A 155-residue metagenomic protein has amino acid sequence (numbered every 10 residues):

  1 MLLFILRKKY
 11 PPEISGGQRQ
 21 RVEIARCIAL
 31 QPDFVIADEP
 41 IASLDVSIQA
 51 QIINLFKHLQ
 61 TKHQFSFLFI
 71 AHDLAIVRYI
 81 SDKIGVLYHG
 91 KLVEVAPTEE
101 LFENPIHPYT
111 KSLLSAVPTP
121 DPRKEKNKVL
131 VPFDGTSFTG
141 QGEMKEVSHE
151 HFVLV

Functional and structural regions predicted by a protein language model:
Y10-I14, Q18: Conserved ABC ATPase signature
I24, I52: Hydrophobic anchor residue at the start of the ABC signature
A29-D33: A short, proline-enriched helix->beta-strand linker immediately N-terminal to the Walker B motif in ABC-type P-loop
V77-Y79: A short, surface-exposed alpha-helical micro-motif characterized by mixed small hydrophobic and charged/polar residues
K83, V95: Short, glycine/charged-rich "phosphate-handling" switch motifs in NTP-dependent and phosphotransfer domains
P97-V155: Charged, flexible cofactor/metal-binding loops and thiol motifs
